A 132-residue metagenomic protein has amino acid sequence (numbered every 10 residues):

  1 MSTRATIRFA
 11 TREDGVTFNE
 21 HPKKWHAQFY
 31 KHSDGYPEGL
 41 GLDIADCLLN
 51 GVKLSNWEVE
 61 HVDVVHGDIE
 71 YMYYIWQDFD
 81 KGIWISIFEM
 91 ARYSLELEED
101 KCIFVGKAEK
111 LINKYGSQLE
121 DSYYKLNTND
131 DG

Functional and structural regions predicted by a protein language model:
M1-S2, K23, F104: Generic signature of intrinsically disordered, low-complexity, basic-rich segments and short cationic peptides
T3, H26, I69: Residues that flank catalytic or metal-binding motifs in active/ligand-binding sites
R4-F9: Short beta-strand scaffold segments in enzyme catalytic cores
A10-G15, Q77-F79: Short acidic-glycine loop/turn motifs at beta-strand connectors
D14-E58: Short, flexible N-terminal segments of the mature chain
I44-G132: Low-complexity intrinsically disordered segments
